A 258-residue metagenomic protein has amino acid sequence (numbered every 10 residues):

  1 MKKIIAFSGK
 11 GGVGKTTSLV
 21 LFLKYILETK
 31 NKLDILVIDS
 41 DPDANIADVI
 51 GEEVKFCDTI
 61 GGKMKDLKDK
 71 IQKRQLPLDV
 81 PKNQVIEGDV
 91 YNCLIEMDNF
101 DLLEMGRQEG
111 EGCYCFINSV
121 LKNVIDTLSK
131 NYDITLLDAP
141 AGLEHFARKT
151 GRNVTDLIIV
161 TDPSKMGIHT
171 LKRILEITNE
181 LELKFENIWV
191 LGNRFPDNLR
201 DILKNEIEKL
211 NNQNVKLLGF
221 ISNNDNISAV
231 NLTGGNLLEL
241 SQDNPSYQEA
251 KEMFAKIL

Functional and structural regions predicted by a protein language model:
K3-P42: Walker A/P-loop phosphate-binding motif and the immediately C-terminal alpha-helix
I4, D34-L36, F100-L102, I134-L136 (+1 more regions): Residue-level preference for the first positions of well-ordered beta-strands
L21, Y25, V49, K149: Active-site signature of alpha/beta-hydrolase-fold catalytic machinery across serine- and Asp/Cys-nucleophile hydrolases
E28-E96: N-terminal phosphate/diphosphate-binding loop that engages ATP/GTP or pyrophosphate donors across diverse enzyme folds
P81-A139: Cytosolic-facing regulatory segments adjacent to core modules
F116-G219, A229: Conserved catalytic-core segment of NTP-binding enzymes
N231-N244: C-terminal boundary of histidine-terminating zinc-finger modules
P245-L258: Extended, charge-rich low-complexity interaction segments
